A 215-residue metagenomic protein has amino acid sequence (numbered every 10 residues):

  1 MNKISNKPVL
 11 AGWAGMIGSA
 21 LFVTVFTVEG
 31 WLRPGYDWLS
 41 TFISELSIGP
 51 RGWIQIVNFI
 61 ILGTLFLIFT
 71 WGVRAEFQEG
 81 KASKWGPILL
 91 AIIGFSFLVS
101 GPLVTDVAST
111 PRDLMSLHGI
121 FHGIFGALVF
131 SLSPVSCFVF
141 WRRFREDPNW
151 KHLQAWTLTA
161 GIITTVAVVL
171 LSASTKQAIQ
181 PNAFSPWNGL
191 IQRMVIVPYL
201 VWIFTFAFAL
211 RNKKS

Functional and structural regions predicted by a protein language model:
N2-K213: Hydrophobic, aromatic-enriched alpha-helical segments typical of multi-pass transmembrane helices
